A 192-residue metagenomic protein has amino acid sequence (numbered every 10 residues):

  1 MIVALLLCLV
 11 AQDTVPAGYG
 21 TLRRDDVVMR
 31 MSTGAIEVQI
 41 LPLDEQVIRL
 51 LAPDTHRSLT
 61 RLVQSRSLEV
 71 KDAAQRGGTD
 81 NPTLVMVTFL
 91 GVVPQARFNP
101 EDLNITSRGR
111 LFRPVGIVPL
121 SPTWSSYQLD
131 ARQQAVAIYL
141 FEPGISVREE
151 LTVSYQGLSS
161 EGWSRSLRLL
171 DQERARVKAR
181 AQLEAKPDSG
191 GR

Functional and structural regions predicted by a protein language model:
M1-A11: Sec-dependent N-terminal signal peptides
Q12-R192: Conserved functional micro-motifs across diverse proteins
